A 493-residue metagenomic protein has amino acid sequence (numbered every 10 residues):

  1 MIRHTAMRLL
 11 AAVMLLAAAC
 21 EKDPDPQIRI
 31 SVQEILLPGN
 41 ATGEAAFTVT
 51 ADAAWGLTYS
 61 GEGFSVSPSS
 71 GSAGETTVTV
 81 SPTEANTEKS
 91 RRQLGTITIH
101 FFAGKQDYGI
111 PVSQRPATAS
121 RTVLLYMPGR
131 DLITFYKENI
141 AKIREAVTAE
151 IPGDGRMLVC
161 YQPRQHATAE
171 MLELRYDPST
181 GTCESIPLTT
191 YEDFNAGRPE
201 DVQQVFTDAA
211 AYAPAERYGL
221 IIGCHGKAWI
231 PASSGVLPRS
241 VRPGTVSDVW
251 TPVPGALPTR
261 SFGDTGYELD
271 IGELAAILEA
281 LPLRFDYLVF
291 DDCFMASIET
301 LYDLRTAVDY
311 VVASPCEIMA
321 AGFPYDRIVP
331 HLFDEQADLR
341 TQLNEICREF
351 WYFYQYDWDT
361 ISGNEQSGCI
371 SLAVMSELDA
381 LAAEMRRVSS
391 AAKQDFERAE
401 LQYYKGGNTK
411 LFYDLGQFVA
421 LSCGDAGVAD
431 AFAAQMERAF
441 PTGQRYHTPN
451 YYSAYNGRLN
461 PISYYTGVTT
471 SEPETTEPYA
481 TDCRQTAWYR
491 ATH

Functional and structural regions predicted by a protein language model:
I2, A12-L37, S65, F102-T118: Bacterial Sec-dependent N-terminal signal peptides
D25-I30, T50-T77: Surface-exposed binding patches on compact interaction domains or structured appendages
T77-L94: Extracellular/luminal low-complexity segments enriched in Ser/Thr/Pro
S90-G104: A short beta-strand micro-motif common to beta-rich folds, especially ectodomain repeats
P116-A215: N-terminal extension/subdomain marker
G129-L132, P163-A167, D193-F194, C224-I230 (+3 more regions): Solvent-exposed loop/turn segments at secondary-structure junctions within structured extracellular/periplasmic domains
Q162-L188, I222-T265: Surface-exposed loop and adjacent secondary-structure segments within mature catalytic domains
V246-H493: Terminal, contiguous helix-loop blocks that mediate binding/assembly
